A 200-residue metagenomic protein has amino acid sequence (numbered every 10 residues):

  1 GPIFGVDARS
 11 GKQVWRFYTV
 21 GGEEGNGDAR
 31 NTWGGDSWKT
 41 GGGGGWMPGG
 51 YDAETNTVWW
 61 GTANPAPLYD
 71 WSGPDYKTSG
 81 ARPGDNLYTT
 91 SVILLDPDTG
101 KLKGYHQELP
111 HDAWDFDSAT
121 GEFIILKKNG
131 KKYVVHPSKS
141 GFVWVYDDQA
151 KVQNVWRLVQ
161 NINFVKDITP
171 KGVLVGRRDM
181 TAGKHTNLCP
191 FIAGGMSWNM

Functional and structural regions predicted by a protein language model:
G1-M200: Beta-sheet-rich non-transmembrane sensory/scaffold domains
